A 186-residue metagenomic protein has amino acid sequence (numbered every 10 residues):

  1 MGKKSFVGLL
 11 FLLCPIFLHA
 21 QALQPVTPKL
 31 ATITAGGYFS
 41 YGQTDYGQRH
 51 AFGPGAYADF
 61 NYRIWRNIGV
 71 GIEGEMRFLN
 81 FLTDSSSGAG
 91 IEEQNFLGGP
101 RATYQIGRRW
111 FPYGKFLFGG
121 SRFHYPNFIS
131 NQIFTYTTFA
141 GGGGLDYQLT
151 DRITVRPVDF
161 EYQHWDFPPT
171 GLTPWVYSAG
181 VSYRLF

Functional and structural regions predicted by a protein language model:
M1-P28, F186: Cleavable N-terminal export/targeting peptides
A20-I64, M76, V176-F186: Short glycine/proline- and aromatic-enriched beta-strand/turn motifs that initiate or cap beta-hairpins
T27-K29, Q48-F52, G90-Q94, I133-T138 (+1 more regions): Short sequence motifs at beta-strands and strand-loop junctions characteristic of Gram-negative outer-membrane
G42-Y46, T83-A89, P126-N131, H164-P168: Extracellular loop and loop/strand-boundary signature of outer-membrane beta-barrel proteins
G47-A51, Q148-V155, D159-E161, W165-S178: Subset of outer-membrane beta-barrel
P54-F128, Y136-F139, Y147, V155-R156 (+2 more regions): Gram-negative (and chloroplast) outer-membrane scaffold detector with strong preference for beta-barrel transmembrane
